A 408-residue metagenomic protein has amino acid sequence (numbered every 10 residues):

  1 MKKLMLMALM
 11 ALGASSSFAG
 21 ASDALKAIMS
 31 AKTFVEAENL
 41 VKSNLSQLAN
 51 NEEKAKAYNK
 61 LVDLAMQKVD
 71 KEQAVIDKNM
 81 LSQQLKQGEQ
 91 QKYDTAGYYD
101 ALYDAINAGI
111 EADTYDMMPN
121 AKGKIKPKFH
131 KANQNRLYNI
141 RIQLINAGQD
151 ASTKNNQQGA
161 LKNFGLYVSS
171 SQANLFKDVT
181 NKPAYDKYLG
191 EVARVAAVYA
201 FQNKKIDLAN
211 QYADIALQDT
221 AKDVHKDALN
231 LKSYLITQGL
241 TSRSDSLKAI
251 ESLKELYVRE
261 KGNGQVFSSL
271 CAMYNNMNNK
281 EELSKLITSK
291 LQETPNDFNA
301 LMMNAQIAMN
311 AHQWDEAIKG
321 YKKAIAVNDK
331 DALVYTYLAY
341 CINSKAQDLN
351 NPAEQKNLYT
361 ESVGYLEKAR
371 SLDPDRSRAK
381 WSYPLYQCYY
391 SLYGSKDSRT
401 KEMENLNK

Functional and structural regions predicted by a protein language model:
K2-P127, K131-A132, R136-N139, K154 (+3 more regions): N-terminal leader/linker segments that initiate helical-solenoid repeat arrays
N44, A112, Y167, A216 (+4 more regions): Canonical positions in the second alpha-helix
A49-E52, M117, Q172, A221-D223 (+4 more regions): Short coil turns that delineate tetratricopeptide repeat
A57, F176-N181, V192, H225-A228 (+4 more regions): TPR alpha-solenoid repeat register
K60, T180-K182, Y188, V195-V198 (+5 more regions): Canonical tetratricopeptide repeat
A65, A151, A193, A200 (+6 more regions): Residue at a conserved register position within TPR or TPR-like alpha-solenoid repeats
M66-Q158, K162, L166-G190, L240-L247 (+1 more regions): Short coil/linker segments at helix-helix boundaries
